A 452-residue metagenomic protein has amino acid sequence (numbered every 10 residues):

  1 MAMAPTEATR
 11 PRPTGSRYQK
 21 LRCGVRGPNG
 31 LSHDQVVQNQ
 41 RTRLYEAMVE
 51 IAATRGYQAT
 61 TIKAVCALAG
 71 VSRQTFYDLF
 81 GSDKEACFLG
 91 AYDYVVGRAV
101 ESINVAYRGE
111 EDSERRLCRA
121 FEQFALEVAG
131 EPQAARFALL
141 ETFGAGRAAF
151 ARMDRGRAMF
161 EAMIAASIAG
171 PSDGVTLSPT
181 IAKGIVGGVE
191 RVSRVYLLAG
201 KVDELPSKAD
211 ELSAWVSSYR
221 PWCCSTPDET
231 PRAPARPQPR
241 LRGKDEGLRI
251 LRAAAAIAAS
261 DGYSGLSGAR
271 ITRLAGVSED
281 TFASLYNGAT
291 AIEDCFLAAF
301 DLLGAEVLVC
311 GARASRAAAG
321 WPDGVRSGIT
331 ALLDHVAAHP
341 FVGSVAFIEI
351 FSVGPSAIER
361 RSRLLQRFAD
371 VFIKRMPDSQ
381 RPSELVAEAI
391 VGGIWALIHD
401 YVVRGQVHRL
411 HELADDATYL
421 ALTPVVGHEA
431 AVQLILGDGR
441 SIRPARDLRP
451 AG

Functional and structural regions predicted by a protein language model:
M1-P28, A162, A166-A169, V195-L248 (+3 more regions): C-terminal peripheral helix-coil segments that are non-catalytic and often amphipathic
Q35-N39, R43, L79-F80, K84-R98 (+7 more regions): Alpha-helical DNA-contacting segments of helix-turn-helix folds
Q40, L44-A52, A99, F124 (+3 more regions): Short hydrophobic clusters on alpha-helical segments that form packing/core surfaces in small helical domains
Q40-A47, V95, I181, E246-A253 (+3 more regions): N-terminal positioning helix adjacent to the helix-turn-helix/winged-helix DNA-binding module
I51-A86, D261-D294: Helix-turn-helix
N104-Q133, G170, V309-F341: Hydrophobic alpha-helical connector segments
A129-A148, I164-A165, R194, A337-P355 (+2 more regions): Amphipathic alpha-helical segments used for helix-helix packing
R147-S172, L177-G184, E190-R191, D210-A214 (+2 more regions): Amphipathic alpha-helical packing segments from all-alpha helical-bundle domains
